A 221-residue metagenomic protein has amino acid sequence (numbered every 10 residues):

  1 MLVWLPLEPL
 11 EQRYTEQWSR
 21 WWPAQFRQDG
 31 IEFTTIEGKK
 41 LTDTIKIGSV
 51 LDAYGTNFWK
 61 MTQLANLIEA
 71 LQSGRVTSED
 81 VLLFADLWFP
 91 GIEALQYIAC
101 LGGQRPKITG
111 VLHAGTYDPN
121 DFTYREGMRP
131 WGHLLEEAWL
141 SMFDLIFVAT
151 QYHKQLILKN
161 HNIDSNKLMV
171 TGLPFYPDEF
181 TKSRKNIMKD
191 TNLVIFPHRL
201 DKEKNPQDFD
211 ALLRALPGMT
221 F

Functional and structural regions predicted by a protein language model:
M1-A94: N-terminal pre-catalytic "stem/leader" segment of glycosyltransferase-like enzymes
M1-V3, Q104-P106, I187-V194: A short, charged/proline- and glycine-enriched loop that marks the coil->beta-strand transition at the N-terminal
L5-L7, A149, V194-R199, F221: Short hydrophobic "strand-cap" motifs at the C-terminus of beta-strands
E8-Q12, G38-D43, L87-G91, A114-Y117 (+3 more regions): Short, solvent-exposed loop/turn segments at secondary-structure junctions
V81-W88, A99-F122: Active-site proximal beta-strand in glycosyltransferases
R125-I146: Membrane-proximal helix-turn-helix segments that form the acceptor-binding/catalytic region of lipid-linked
S141-K182, K189: Donor nucleotide-sugar binding/catalytic pocket of nucleotide-sugar-dependent glycosyltransferases
E179-K204, D210-L216: Conserved donor-binding/catalytic core segment of Leloir-type glycosyltransferases
